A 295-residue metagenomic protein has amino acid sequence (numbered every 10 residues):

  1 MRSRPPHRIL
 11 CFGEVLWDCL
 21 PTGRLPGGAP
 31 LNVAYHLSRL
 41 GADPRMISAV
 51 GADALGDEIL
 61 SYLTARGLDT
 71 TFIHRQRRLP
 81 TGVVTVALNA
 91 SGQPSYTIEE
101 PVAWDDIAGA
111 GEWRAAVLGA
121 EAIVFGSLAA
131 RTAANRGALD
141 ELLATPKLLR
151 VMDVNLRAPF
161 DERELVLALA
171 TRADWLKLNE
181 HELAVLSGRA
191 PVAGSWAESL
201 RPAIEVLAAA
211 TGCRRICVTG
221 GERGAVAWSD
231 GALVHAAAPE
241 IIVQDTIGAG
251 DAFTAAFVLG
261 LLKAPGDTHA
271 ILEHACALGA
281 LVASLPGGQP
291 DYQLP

Functional and structural regions predicted by a protein language model:
M1-D69, V243: Glycine-rich phosphate/adenosyl-contacting loop at the front of the ribokinase-like
H7, D18, R39, A210-V218 (+1 more regions): Conserved post-catalytic alpha-helical subdomain immediately downstream of the catalytic base and nucleotide-binding
V15, L128, V154, A252: Active-site metal-binding loops of divalent metal-dependent hydrolases
C19, T97, V185-L186, V282: Residues that scaffold the ATP/ADP-binding catalytic core of kinase and kinase-like folds
D43-S127, A144-L148: Conserved N-terminal subdomain of the carbohydrate kinase-like
P101, L128, N155-R157, H181 (+2 more regions): Active-site beta-loop-alpha junctions enriched in small/polar residues
L149, F160-L233: Conserved phosphate/ATP/ADP-binding segment of small-molecule kinases
